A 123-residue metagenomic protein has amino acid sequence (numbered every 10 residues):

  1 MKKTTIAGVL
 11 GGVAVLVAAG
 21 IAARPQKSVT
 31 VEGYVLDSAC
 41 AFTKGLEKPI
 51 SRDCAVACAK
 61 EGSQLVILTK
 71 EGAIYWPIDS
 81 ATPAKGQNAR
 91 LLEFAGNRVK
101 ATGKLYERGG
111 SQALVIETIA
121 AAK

Functional and structural regions predicted by a protein language model:
M1-G12: Bacterial N-terminal signal peptides that target proteins for export
I6, V15-K123: OB-fold and OB-like single-stranded nucleic-acid-recognition modules and their adjacent interaction interfaces
